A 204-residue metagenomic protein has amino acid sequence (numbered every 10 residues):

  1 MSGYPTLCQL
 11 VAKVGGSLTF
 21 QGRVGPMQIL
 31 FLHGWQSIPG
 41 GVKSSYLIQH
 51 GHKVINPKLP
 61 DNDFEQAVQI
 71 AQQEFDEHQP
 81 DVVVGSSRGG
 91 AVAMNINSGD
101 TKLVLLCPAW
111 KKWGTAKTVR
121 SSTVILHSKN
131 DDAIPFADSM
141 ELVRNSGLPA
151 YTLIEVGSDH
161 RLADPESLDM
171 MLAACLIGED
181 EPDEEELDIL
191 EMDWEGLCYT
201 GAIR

Functional and structural regions predicted by a protein language model:
M27-H78: Active-site catalytic motif of lipid deacylating hydrolases and related acyltransferases
V84-A93: Gly/Ala-rich beta-loop-alpha elbow adjacent to hydrolase catalytic centers
D100-W110: A conserved short beta-strand
T118-T123, L148-P149: Short, proline-enriched alpha-helix->beta-strand connector loops that line the catalytic pocket of alpha/beta-hydrolase
I125-H127, D131: Short beta-strand/loop motif that positions the catalytic acidic residue of the alpha/beta-hydrolase fold
D132-D138: Conserved alpha/beta-hydrolase "acid-adjacent" motif
S146-R161: Catalytic histidine neighborhood in serine/cysteine hydrolases with alpha/beta-hydrolase-type architecture
A163-G178: Post-His helix in hydrolase/transferase enzymes
